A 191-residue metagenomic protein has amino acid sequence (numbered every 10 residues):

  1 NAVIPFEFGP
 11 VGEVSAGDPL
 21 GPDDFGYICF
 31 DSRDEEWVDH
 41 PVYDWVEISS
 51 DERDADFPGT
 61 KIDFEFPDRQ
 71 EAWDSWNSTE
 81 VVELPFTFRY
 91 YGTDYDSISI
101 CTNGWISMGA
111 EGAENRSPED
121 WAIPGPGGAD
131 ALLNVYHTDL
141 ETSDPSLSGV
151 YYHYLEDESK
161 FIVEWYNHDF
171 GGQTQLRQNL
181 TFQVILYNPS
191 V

Functional and structural regions predicted by a protein language model:
N1-E13: Feature for long, exposed domains in two main contexts
V11-V191: Von Willebrand factor type D
